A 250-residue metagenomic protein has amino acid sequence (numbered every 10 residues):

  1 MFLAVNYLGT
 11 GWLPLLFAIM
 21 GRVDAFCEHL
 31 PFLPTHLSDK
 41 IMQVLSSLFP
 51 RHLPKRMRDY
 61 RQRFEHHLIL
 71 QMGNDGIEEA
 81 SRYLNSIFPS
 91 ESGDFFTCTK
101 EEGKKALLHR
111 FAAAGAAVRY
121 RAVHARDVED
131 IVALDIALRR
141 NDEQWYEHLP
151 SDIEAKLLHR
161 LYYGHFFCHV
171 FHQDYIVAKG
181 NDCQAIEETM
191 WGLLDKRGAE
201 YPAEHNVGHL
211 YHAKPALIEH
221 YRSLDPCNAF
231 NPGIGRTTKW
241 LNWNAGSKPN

Functional and structural regions predicted by a protein language model:
M1-A4: Polyanion-binding and phosphate-handling cores
N6-N250: Conserved glycine-rich FAD pyrophosphate-binding loop
